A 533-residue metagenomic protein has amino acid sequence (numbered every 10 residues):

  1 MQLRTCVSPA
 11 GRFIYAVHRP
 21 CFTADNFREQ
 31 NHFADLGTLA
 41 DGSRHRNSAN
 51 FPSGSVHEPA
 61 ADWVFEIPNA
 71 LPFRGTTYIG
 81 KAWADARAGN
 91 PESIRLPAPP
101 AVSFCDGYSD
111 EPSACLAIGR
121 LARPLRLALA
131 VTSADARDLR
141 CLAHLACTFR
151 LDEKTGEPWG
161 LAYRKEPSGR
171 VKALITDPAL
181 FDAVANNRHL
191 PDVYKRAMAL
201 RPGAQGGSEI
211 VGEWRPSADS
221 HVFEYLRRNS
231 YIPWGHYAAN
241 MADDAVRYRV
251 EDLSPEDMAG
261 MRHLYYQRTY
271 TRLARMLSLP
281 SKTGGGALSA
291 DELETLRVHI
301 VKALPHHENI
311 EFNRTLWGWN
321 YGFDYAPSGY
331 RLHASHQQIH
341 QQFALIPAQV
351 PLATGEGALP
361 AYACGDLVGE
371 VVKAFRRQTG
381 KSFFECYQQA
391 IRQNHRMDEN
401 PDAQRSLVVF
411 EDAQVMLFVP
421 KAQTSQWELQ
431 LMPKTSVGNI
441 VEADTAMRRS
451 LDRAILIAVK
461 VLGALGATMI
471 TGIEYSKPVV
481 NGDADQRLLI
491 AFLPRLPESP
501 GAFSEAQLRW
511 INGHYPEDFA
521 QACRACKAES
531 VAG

Functional and structural regions predicted by a protein language model:
M1-G533: HIT superfamily nucleotide-processing domains
